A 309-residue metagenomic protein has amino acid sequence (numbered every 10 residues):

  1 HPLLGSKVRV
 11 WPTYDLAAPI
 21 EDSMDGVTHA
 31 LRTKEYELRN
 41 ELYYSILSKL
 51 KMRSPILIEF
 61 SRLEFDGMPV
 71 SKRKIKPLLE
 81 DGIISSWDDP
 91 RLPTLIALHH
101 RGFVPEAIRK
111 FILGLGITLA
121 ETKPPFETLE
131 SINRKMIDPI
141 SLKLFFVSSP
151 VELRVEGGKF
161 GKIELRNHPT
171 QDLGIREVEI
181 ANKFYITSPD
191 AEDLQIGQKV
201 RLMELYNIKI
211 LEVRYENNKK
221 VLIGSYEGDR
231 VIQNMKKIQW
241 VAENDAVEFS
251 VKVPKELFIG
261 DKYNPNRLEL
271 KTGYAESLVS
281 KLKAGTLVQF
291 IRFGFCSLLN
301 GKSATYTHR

Functional and structural regions predicted by a protein language model:
H1-I75, I83-S85, N133, D138-L142 (+1 more regions): Active-site cores that bind ATP or allylic diphosphates and position pyrophosphate for catalysis
Y44, R109, L113, L211-E212 (+1 more regions): Residue-level recognition of well-ordered secondary-structure positions
P55-I132: Long, charged, mostly alpha-helical binding arms that flank functional sites
M68, L98, S148, D245-V253: Acidic/His-enriched low-complexity segments
R73-K76, P124, E156-G158, S303-R309: Zn2+-dependent metallopeptidase catalytic domains
K159-V213, N217, V221-R309: C-terminal accessory/binding modules appended to enzymatic or scaffolding proteins
